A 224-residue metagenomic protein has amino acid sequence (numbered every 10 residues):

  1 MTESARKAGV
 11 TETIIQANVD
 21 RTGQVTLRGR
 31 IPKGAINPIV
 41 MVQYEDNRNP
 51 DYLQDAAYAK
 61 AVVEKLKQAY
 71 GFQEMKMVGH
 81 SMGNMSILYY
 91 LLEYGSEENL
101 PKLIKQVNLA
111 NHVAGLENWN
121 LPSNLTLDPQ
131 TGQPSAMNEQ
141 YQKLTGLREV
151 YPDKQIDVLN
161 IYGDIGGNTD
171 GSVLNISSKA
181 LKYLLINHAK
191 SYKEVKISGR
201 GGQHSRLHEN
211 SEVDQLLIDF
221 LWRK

Functional and structural regions predicted by a protein language model:
M1-V78, M85-K224: Lipid deacylating catalytic domains
